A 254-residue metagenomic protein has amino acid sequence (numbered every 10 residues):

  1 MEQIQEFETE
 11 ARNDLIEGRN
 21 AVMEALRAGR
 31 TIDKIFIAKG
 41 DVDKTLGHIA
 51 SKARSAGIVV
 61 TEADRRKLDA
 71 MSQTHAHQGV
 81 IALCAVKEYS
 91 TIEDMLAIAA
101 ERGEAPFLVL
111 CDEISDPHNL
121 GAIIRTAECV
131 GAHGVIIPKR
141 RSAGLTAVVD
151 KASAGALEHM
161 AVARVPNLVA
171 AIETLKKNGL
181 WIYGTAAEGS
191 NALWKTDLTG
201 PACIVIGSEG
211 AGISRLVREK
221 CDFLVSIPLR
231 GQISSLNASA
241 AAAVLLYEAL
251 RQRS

Functional and structural regions predicted by a protein language model:
M1-I98: N-terminal positively charged helical leader segments and presequences
G18, N119, S235-N237: Active-site helix-initiating loop/hinge in glycosyltransferases
M23, A28, C129, A147 (+2 more regions): Structured adenosyl-cofactor binding patch, chiefly the S-adenosyl-L-methionine
E24-T31, G47, I58-V59, A97-N191: RNA substrate-binding interface of SAM-dependent RNA methyltransferases
K52, H77-I81, K151-A156, T199-C203: Short, hinge-like loop/turn segments at secondary-structure boundaries
D64, A85, D112, P138-K139 (+5 more regions): Short beta->alpha connector loops at strand-helix junctions that form conserved, small/polar/Pro-enriched
Y183-A238: Active-site/ligand-binding-proximal alpha/beta "capping" segment
